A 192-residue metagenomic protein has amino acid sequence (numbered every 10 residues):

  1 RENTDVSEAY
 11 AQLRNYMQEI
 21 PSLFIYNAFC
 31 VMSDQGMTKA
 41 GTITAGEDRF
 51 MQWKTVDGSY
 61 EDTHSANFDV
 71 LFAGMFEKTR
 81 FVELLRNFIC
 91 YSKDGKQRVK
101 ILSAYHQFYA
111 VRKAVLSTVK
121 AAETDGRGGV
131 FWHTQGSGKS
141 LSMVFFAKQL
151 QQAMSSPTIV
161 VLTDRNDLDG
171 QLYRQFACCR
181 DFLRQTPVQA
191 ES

Functional and structural regions predicted by a protein language model:
R1-T158, D167-L183: ATP-dependent helicase/translocase motor core
T163: Conserved residues at beta->alpha junctions
E191-S192: Conserved motor-coupling elements within RecA-like helicase/translocase cores
